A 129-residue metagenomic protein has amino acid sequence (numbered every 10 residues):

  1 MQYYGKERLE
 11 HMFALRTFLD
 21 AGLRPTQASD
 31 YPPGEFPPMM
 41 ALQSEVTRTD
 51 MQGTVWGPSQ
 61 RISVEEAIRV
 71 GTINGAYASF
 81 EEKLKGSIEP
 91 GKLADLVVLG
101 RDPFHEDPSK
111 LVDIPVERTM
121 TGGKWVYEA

Functional and structural regions predicted by a protein language model:
M1-H105, S109, I114-G122: His/Asp/Glu-enriched, well-ordered alpha-helical/loop segment that forms or immediately abuts the divalent-metal
G122-K124, A129: Beta-rich accessory regions
